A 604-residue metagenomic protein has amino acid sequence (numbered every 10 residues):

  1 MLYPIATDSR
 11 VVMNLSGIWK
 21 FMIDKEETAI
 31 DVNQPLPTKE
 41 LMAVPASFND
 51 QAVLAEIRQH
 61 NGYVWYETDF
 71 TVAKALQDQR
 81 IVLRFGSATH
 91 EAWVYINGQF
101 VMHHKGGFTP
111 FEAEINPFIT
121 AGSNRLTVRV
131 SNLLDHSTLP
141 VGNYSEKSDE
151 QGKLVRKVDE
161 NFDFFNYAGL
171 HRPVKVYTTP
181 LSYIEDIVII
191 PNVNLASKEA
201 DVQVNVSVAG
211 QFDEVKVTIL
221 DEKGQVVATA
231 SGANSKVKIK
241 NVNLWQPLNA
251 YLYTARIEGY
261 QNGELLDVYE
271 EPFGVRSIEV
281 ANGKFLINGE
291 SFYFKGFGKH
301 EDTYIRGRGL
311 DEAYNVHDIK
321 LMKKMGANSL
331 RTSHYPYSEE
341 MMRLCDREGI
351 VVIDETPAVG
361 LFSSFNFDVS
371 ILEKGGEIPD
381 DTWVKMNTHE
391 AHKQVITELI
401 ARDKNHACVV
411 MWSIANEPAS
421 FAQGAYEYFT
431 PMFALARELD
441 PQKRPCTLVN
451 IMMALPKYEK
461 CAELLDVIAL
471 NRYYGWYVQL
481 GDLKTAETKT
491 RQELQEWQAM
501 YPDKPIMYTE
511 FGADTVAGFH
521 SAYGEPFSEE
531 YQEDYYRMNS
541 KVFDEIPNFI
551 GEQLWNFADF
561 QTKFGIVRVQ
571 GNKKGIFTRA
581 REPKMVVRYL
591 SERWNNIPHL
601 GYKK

Functional and structural regions predicted by a protein language model:
M1-L344, E348-V352, V395, V410-M411 (+7 more regions): Secreted/periplasmic carbohydrate-active enzymes, especially glycoside hydrolases
Q203, I319-M322, S329-N596, Y602-K603: Substrate-binding/catalytic cleft of secreted carbohydrate-active enzymes, primarily glycoside hydrolases
